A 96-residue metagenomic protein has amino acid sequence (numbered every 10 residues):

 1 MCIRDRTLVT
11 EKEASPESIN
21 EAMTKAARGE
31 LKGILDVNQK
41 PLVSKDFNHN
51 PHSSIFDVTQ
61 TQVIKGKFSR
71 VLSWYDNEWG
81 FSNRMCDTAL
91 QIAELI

Functional and structural regions predicted by a protein language model:
R4-S69: C-terminal substrate-binding/catalytic lobe of Rossmann-fold NAD(P)-dependent oxidoreductases
P51-I96: NAD(P)-dependent Rossmann-like dehydrogenase/reductase catalytic/cofactor-binding core
